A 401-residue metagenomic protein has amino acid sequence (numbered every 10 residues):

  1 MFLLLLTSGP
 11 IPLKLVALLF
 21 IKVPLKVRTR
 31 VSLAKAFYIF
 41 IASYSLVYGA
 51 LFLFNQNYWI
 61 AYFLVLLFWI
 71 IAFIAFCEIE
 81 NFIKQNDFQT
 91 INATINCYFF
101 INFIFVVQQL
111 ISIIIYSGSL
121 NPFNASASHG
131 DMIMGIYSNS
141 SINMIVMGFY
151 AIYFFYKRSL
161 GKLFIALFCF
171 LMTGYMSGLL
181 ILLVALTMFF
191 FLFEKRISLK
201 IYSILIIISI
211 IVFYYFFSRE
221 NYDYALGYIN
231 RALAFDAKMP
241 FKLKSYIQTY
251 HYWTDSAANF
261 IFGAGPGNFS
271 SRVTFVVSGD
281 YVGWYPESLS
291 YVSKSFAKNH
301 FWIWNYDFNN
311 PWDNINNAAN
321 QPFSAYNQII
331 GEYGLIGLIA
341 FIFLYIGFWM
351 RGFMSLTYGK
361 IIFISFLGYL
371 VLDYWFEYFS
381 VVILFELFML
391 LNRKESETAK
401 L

Functional and structural regions predicted by a protein language model:
M1-A232, A318-K400: Hydrophobic transmembrane helix bundles of membrane-integrated enzymes that assemble and modify cell-envelope
W59, W69, W253, W284 (+4 more regions): A residue-identity detector for tryptophan
F63, L233, W253, N310-N314: Generic preference for well-ordered secondary structure
A125-D131, A232-S245, A257, S290-W302: Luminal/periplasmic active-site loops of membrane-embedded glycosylation enzymes
Y150-A151, F235-Y246, W302-W312, F353-M354 (+1 more regions): A short, flexible low-complexity segment enriched in Lys/Arg and Gly/Pro that occurs in N-terminal basic tails
F213-F260, A264-S278: Flexible juxtamembrane loops connecting transmembrane helices in multi-pass membrane enzymes that build or modify
A258-Y333: Long extracytoplasmic/lumenal interhelical loops at the membrane interface of multi-pass membrane proteins
